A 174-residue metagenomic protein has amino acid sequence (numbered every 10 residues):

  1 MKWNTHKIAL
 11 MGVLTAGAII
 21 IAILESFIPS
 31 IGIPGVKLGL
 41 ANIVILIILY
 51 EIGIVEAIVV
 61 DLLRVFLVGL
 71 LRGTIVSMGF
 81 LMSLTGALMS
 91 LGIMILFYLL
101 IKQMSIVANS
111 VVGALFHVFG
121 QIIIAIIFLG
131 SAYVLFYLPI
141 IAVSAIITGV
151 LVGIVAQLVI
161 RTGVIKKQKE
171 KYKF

Functional and structural regions predicted by a protein language model:
M1-I48: Hydrophobic transmembrane alpha-helices
K2-A9, K37, E56, I101-V112: Membrane-interface starts of transmembrane alpha-helices
I8-V13, I43, I47, I58-L62 (+3 more regions): Hydrophobic alpha-helical transmembrane segments
A18, A22, L49, V68-R72 (+4 more regions): Structural signal for membrane-spanning alpha-helices in multi-pass inner-membrane proteins, emphasizing helix cores
A22-L38, L63-L91, L129-Y133, Y137: Interfacial aromatic-anchored transmembrane helix boundaries in multi-pass membrane proteins
L40-I54, I93-F97: Generic transmembrane alpha-helix motif of multi-pass integral membrane proteins
S77-L81, L96, L100-F174: Membrane-embedded alpha-helical hairpins and interfacial helices in multi-pass inner-membrane proteins
